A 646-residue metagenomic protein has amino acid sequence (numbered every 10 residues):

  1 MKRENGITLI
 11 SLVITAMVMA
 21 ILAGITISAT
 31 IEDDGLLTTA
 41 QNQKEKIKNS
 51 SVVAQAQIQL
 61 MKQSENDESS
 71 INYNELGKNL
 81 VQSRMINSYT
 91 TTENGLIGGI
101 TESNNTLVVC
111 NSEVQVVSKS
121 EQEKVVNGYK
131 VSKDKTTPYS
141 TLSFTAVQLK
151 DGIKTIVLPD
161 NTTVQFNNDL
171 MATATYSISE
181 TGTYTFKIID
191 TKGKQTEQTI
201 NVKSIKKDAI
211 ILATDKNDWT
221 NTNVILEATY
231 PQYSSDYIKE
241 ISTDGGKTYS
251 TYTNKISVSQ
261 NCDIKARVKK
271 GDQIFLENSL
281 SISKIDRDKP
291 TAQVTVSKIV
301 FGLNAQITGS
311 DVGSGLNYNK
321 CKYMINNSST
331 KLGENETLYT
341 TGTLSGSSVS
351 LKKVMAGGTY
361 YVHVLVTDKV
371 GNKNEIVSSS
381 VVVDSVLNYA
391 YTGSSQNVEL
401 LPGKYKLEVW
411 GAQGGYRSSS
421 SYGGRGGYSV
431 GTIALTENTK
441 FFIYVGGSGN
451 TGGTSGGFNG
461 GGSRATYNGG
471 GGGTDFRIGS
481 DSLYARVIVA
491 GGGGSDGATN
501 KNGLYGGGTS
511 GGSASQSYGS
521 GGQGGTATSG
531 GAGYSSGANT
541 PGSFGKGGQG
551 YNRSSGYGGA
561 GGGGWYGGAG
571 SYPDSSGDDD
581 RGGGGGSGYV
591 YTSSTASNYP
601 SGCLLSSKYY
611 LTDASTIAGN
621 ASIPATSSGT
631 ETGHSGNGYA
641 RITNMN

Functional and structural regions predicted by a protein language model:
M1-L12: Glycine-centered recognition micro-motifs in short, flexible terminal segments and loops
M19-Q41: C-terminal juxtamembrane segment of a hydrophobic transmembrane alpha-helix
D33-V125: N-terminal export/assembly leader peptides and their processing motifs that target proteins to secretory
K124-S385: Low-complexity, disordered linker/stalk regions enriched in Pro/Thr/Ser/Gly
S385-Y416, S482, R641: GGW-centered surface loops in extracellular recognition modules
T392, G411-F476, S495-G531, A569-N598: Glycine-rich strand-loop-strand elements at beta-sheet edges
T474, V489, H634-N646: Short, structured beta-strand segments at or near domain termini in extracellular proteins/domains
G545-A621: Aromatic sugar-binding interfaces of carbohydrate-active proteins
